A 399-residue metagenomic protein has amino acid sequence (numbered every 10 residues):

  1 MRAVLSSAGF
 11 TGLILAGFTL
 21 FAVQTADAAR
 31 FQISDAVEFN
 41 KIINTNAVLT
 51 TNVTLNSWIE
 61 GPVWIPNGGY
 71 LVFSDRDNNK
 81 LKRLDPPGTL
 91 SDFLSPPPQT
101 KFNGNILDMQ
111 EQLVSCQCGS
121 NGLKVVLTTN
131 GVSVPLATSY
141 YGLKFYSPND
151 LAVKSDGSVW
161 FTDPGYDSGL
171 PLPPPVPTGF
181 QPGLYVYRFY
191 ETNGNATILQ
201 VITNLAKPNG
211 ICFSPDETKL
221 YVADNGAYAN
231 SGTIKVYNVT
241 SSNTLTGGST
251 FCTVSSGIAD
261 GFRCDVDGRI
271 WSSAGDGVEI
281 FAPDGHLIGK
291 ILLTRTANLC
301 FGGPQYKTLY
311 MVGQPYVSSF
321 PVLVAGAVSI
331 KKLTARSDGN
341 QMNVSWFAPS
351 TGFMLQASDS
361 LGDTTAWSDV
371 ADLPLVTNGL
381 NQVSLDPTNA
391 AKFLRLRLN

Functional and structural regions predicted by a protein language model:
A8-A22: Bacterial N-terminal signal peptides
A28-V48: Blade/loop signatures of beta-propeller domains
V53-Y70, P97-Q117, G122, Y141-V159 (+8 more regions): Beta-rich, blade/repeat-based domains predominating in secreted/periplasmic proteins but also intracellular
P66, Y70-S95: Beta-propeller domains
K80-K82, G122-V125, L184-Y187, T233-K235 (+3 more regions): A short loop-to-beta-strand structural motif that recurs across blades of beta-propeller domains
F161-Q181, A223-G226, V322: Short, conserved, GDST-rich strand-edge loop motifs in beta-rich repeat architectures
V236-T244, V322-V328, D359-G362: Short loop/turn segments immediately following beta-strands, especially the blade-tip and inter-blade linker loops
V328-N399: Short, composition-biased motifs enriched in small/polar/acidic residues
